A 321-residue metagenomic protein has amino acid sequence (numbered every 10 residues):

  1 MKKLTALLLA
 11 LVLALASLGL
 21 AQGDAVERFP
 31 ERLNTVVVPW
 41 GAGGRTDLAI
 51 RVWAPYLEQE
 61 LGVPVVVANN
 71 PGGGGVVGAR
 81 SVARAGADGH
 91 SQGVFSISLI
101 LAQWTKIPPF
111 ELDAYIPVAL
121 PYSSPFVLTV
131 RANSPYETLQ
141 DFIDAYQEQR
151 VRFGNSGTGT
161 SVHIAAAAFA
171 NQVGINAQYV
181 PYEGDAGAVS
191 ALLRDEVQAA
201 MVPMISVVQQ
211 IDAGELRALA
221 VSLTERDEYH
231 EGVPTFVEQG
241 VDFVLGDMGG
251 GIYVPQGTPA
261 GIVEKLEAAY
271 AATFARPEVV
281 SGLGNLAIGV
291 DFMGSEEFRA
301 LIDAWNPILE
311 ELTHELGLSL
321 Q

Functional and structural regions predicted by a protein language model:
M1-L4: Positively charged n-region of N-terminal signal peptides that target proteins for export
L8-A16: Bacterial N-terminal signal peptides
Q22-A114, R150, V162, G174-Q198 (+2 more regions): N-terminal (or domain-start) structured segment
E31-L33, N171-Q172, A260-Q321: An extracytoplasmic/periplasmic, membrane-proximal ligand-sensing/linker region
N34, L57, R84-H90, Q103-G187 (+2 more regions): Hinge/capping helix and adjacent helix->loop/strand transition within the periplasmic-binding protein
I97-I107, H163, A168-Q172, A199-V233 (+1 more regions): A ligand-binding cleft/hinge motif common to bilobed small-molecule-binding domains
S123, V207-A275, A304-P307, Q321: C-terminal lobe and pocket-closing loops of periplasmic/extracytoplasmic Venus-flytrap solute-binding proteins
